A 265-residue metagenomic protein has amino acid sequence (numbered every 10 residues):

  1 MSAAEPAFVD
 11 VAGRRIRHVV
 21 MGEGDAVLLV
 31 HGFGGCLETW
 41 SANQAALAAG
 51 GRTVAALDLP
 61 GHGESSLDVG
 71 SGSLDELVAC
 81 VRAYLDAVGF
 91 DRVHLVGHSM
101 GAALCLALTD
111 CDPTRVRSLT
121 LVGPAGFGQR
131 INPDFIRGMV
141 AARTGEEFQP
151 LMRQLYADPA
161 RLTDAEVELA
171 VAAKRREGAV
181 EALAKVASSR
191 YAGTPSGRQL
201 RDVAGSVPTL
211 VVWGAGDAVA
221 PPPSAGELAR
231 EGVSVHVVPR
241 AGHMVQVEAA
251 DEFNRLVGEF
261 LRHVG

Functional and structural regions predicted by a protein language model:
M1-V27, A49-R52, F90-D91, A157 (+2 more regions): Alpha/beta-hydrolase fold catalytic core
E5, V9-V19, A55-V96, M100 (+2 more regions): Active-site loop/oxyanion-hole signature of alpha/beta-hydrolase fold enzymes
R14-E64: Conserved HGGG/HGGXW glycine-rich cap/lid loop of the alpha/beta-hydrolase fold
G35-C36, H62-S65, F127, A241-M244: Active-site loop signature of alpha/beta-hydrolase-fold enzymes
T39-S41, S65-S71, R130-P133, P222-P223: Conserved catalytic-core motifs of eukaryotic protein kinase domains, centered on the activation segment
L106-D110, V116-F148: Flexible "cap/lid" loop of the alpha/beta hydrolase fold
R143-G205: Conserved alpha/beta-hydrolase catalytic His-Asp/Glu region
P208-A241, V247: Conserved loop-alpha-helix segment in the C-terminal half of the alpha/beta-hydrolase fold that carries the catalytic
